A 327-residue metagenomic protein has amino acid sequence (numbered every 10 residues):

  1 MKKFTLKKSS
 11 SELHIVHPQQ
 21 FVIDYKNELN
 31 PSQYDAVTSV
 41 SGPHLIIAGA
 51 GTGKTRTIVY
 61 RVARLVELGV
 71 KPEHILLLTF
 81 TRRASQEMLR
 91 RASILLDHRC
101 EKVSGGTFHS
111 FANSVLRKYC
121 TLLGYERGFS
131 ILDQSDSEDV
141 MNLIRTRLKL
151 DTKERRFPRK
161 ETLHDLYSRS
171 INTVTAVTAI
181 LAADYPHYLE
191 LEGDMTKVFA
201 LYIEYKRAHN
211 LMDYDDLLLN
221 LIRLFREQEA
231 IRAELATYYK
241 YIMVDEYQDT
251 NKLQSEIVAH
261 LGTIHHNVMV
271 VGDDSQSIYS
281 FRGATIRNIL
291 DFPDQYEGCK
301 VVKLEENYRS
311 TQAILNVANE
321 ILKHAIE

Functional and structural regions predicted by a protein language model:
M1-R127, I131, A233, R287 (+1 more regions): P-loop NTPase Walker
V22, N27-I46, T57, L76 (+5 more regions): Conserved helicase NTPase motor core
S85-M88, A112-V115, T175-A176, S277-S280 (+2 more regions): Switch/connector loops and helix/strand junctions flanking conserved nucleotide-binding motifs in nucleotide-processing
L95-H98, D291-E297: Short, conserved catalytic or adaptor-binding loops enriched in Gly and charged residues
F111, C299-K300: N-terminal helical cap/lid subdomain that shapes the substrate entry/recognition surface in HAD-like hydrolases
Q134-K206: Coupling/switch/interface segments within P-loop NTPase motor domains and analogous charged loops in nucleic-acid
T152-T162, V302-E327: Coupling/hinge elements of helicase-like and P-loop NTPase modules
I171-A179, H266, I321-E327: Proline-centered turn/helix-capping motifs that create local helix->coil transitions or kinks
